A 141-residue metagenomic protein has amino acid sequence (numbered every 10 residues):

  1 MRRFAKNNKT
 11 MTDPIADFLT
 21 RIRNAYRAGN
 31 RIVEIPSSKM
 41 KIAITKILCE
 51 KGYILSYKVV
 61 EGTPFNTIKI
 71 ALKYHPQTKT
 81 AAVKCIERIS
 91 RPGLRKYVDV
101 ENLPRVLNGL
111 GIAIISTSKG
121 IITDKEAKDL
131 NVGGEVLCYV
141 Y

Functional and structural regions predicted by a protein language model:
R2-Y141: Core subunits and conserved enzymes of cellular information-processing and envelope-translocation systems across
